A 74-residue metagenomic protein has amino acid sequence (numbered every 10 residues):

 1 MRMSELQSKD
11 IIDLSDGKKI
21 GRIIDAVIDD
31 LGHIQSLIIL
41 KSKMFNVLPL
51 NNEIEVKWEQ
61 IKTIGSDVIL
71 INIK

Functional and structural regions predicted by a protein language model:
M1-K74: Peripheral interaction segments used for macromolecular assembly
